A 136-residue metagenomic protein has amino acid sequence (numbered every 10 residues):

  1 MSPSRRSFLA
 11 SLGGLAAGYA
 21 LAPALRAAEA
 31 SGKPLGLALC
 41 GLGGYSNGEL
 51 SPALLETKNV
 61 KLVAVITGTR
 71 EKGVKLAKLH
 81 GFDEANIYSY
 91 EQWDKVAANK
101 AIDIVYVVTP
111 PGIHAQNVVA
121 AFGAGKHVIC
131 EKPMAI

Functional and structural regions predicted by a protein language model:
M1-A16: N-terminal secretory signal peptides and thylakoid transit peptides that target proteins across membranes
M1-S2, I66, S89: A structural signal for short, well-ordered beta-strand elements
L12-H80: N-terminal Rossmann-like dinucleotide-binding module
V60-L62, E84, I102: Core-facing hydrophobic residues within beta-strands of well-ordered domains
T69, N86-I136: Beta-loop-alpha module in the N-terminal Rossmann-like domain of NAD(P)-dependent dehydrogenases, especially those
